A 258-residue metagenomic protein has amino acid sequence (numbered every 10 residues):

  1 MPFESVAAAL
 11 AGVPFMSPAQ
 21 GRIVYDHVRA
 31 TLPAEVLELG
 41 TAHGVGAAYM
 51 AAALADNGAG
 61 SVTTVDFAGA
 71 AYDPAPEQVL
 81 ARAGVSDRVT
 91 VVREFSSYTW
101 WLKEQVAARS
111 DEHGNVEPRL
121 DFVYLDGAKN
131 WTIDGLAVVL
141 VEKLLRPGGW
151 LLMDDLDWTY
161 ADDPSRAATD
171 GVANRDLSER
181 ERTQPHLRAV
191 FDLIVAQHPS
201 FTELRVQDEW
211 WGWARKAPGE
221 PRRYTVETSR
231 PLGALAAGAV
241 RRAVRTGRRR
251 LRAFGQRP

Functional and structural regions predicted by a protein language model:
M1-S5: N-terminal, positively charged/glycine-rich alpha-helical extensions of SAM-dependent methyltransferases
A7-P258: S-adenosylmethionine/decaboxylated-SAM
